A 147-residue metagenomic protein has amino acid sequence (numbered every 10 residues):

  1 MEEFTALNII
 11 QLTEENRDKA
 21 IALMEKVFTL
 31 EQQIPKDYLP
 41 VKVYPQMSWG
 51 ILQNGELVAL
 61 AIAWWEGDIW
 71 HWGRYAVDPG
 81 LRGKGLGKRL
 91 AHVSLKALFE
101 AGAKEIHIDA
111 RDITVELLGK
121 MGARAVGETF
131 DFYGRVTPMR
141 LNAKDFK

Functional and structural regions predicted by a protein language model:
M1-K36, S48-L52, A143-K147: Short amphipathic alpha-helix that is part of the acyltransferase structural core
E15, K19, G67, D112-E116: Short alpha-helical
L39-P45: Short loop/turn motifs at secondary-structure junctions and domain boundaries
G50, E56-W64, H71-A76: Conserved beta-strand in the GNAT
V77, G83-K96: Conserved acetyl-CoA-binding loop-helix of GNAT-fold acetyltransferases
L98-D112: Conserved GNAT acetyl-CoA-binding A-motif
D112-R135: Conserved active-site alpha-helix within GNAT-family acetyltransferase domains
D131-K147: C-terminal "cap" of GNAT-fold acetyltransferases
